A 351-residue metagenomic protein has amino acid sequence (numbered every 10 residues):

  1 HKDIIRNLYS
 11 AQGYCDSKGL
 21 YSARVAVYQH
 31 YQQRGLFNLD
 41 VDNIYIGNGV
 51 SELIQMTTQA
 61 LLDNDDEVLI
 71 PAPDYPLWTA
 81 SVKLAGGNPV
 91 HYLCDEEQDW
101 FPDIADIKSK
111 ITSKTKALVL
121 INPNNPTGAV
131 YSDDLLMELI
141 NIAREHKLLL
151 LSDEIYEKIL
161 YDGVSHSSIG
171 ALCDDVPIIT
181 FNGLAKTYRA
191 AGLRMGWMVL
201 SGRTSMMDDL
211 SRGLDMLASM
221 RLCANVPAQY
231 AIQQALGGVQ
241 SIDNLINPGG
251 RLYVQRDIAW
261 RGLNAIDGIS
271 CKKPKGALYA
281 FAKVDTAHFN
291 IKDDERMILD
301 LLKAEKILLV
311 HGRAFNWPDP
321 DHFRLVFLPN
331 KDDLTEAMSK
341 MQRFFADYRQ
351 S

Functional and structural regions predicted by a protein language model:
H1-G49, M56, C223, A235-V239 (+1 more regions): N-terminal small-domain helix-loop-helix segment of the aminotransferase-like
K2, A171-G250, W260-G262, F344-F345: Conserved core segment of the aminotransferase class I/II
A60-V82: Conserved PLP-anchoring active-site segment centered on the Schiff-base-forming lysine
L84-V90: A short helix-loop-beta submotif of the ANL/AMP-binding
A85, E145-H146, V176, E305 (+1 more regions): Helix C-cap/helix->beta junction micro-motif
V90, D95-H166: Active-site phosphate-binding strand-loop segment of PLP-dependent enzymes
S109, N290-R296, D300-L309, F315-S351: PLP-dependent enzyme catalytic core of the Aspartate aminotransferase-like
Q233, G249-W260, C271-D285, D319: Conserved glycine-rich beta-strand-loop-beta hairpin in the small C-terminal domain of fold type I
